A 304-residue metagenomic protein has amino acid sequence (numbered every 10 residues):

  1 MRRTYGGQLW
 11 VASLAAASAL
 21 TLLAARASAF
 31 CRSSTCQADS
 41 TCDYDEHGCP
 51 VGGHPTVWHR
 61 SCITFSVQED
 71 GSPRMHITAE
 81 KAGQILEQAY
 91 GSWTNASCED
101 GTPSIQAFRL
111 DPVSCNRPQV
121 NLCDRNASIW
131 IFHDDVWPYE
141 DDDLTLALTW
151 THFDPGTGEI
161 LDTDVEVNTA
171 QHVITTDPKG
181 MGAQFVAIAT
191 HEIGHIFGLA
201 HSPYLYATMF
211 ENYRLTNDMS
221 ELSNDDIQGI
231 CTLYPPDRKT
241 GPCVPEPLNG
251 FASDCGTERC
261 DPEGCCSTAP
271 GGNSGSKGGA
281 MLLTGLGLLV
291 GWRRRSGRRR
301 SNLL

Functional and structural regions predicted by a protein language model:
R2-L14, G275-G279: Bacterial N-terminal signal peptides that target proteins for export
R3-G7, H191, L304: N-terminal low-hydrophobic presequence detector
A12-T21, T284-G287: Bacterial N-terminal signal peptides
S18-A27, W292: C-terminal segment of classical bacterial N-terminal signal peptides
A25-G279: Zinc-dependent metalloendopeptidases
G278-R295: A cross-kingdom C-terminal cell-surface attachment/processing module
R298-L304: Cytoplasmic C-terminal tails of single-pass
